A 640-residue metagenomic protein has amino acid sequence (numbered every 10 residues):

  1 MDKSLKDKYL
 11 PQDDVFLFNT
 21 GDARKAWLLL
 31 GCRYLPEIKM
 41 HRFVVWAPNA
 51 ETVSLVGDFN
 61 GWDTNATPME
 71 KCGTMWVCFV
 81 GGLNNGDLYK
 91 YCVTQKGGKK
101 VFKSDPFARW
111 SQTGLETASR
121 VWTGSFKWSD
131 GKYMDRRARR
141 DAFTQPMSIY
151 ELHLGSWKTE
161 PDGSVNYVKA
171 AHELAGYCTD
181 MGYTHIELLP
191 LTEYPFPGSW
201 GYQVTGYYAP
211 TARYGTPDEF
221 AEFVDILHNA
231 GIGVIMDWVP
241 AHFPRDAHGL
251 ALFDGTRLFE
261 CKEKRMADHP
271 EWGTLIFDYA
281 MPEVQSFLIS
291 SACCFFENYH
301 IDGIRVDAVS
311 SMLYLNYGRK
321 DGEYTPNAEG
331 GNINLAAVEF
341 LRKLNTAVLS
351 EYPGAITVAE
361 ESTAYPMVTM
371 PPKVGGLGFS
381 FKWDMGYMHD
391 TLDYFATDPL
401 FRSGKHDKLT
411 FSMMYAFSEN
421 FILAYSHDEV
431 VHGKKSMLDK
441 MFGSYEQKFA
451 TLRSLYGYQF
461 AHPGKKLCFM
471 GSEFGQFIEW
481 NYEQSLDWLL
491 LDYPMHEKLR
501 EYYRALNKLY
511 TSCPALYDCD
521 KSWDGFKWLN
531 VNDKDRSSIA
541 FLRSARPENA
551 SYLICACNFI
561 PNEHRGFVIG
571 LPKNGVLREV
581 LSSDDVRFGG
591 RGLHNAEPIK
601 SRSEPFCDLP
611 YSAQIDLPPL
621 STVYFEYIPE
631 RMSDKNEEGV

Functional and structural regions predicted by a protein language model:
M1-R42, E70-E151, S156-D162, K169 (+1 more regions): The feature marks proteins involved in alpha-glucan
V45, Y91, L152, C178 (+12 more regions): Conserved, mostly hydrophobic/aromatic
W46-V53, P572-G575: Short proline/glycine-enriched turn/loop motifs at strand-loop junctions of beta-rich domains
F59-M75, D584-D608: Solvent-exposed beta-strand/loop surfaces of large extracellular or lumenal domains
N85-L88, A596-D634, E638: C-terminal beta-strand-rich structural cap/linker in extracellular carbohydrate-active enzymes
Q112, Y133-T144, H153-N332, I615: Substrate-binding/active-site clefts of carbohydrate-active enzymes
L115, H300-D302, K320-S485, T511-I569 (+2 more regions): Conserved alpha/beta catalytic core and glycan-binding cleft of carbohydrate-active enzymes
M495-L516: Catalytic cores of secreted or luminal carbohydrate-active enzymes
